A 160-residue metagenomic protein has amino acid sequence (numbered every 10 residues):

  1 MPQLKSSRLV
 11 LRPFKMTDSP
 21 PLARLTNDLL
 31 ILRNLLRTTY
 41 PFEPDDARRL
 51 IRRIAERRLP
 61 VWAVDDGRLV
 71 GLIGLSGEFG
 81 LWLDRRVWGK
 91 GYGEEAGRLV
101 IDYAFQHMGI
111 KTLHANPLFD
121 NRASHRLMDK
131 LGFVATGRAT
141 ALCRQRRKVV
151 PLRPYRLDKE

Functional and structural regions predicted by a protein language model:
M1-L30, V61-E160: Acyl-donor (CoA/ACP) binding surface of acyl/acetyltransferases
L30-R52: Conserved GNAT-fold acetyl-CoA-binding loop/helix
R52-R58, F133: Short loop/turn motifs at secondary-structure junctions and domain boundaries
